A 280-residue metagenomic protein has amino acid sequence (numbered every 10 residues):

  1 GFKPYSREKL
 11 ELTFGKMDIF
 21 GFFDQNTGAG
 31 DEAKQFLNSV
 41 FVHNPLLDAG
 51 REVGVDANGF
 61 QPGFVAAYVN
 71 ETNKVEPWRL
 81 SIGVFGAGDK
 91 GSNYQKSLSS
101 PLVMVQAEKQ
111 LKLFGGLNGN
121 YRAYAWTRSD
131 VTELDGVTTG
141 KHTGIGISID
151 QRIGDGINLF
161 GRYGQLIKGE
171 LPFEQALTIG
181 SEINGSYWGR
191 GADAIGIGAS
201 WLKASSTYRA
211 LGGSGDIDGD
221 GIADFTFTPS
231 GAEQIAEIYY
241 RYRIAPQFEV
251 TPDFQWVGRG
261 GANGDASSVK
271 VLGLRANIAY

Functional and structural regions predicted by a protein language model:
G1-L102, Q106, G213-A223, T228: Surface-exposed coil loops of outer-membrane beta-barrel proteins
P4, G54-D56, Y94-S100, G136-K141 (+3 more regions): Replace "Gram-negative outer membrane beta-barrel proteins" with "bacterial and organellar outer membrane beta-barrel
L10, F60-A66, P101-V105, T143-I147 (+5 more regions): Hydrophobic, lipid-facing positions within transmembrane beta-strands of outer-membrane proteins
L12-K16, L80-G86, Y121-T127, L159 (+5 more regions): Transmembrane beta-barrel strands of outer-membrane/channel proteins
K16, Y68-N70, K109-L111, Q151 (+5 more regions): Residue-level signature of outer-membrane beta-barrel architecture
I19-G21, D48, F85-Y94, W126-L134 (+4 more regions): Sequence/structural signature of outer-membrane beta-barrel proteins
N73-L80, L113-Y121, G156-L159, W188-G189 (+1 more regions): Repeated loop/turn-to-beta-strand initiation elements of outer-membrane beta-barrel proteins
I197, S268-Y280: Outer-membrane beta-barrel "beta-signal"
